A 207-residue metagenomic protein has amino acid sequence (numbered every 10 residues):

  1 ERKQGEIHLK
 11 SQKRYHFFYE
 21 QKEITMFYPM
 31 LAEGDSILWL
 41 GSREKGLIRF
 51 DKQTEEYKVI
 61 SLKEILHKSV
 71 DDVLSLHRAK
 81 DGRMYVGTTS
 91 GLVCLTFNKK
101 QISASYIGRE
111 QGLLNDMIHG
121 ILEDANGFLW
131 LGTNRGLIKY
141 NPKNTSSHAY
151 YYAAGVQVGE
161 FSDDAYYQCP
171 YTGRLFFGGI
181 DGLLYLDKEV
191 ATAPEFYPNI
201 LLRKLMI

Functional and structural regions predicted by a protein language model:
I7, K13, Y19-T25, K58 (+3 more regions): Residue-level "micro-hotspots" composed of small/polar
Y28-P29: Beta-rich, blade/repeat-based domains predominating in secreted/periplasmic proteins but also intracellular
D35-S36, T145: Coil residues (strongly favoring Ser/Thr
